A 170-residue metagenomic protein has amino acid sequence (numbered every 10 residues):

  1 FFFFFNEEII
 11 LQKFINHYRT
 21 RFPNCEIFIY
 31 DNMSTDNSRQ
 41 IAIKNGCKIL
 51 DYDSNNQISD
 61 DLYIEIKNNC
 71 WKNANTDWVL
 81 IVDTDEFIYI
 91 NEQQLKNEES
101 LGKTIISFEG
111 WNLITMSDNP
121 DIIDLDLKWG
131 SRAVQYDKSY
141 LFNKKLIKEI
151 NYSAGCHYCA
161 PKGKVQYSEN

Functional and structural regions predicted by a protein language model:
F1, E26-F28: A structural signal for isolated positions on well-ordered beta-strands in alpha/beta enzyme cores
F2-N16, M33: Active-site beta-to-alpha loop of glycosyltransferases that engages the nucleotide-sugar donor
H17-C25: Short, acidic, metal-binding catalytic loop of nucleotide-sugar glycosyltransferases
D31-I41, S54-N56: A conserved acidic beta->alpha catalytic loop
I43-L62: Conserved donor nucleotide-binding strand/loop of the catalytic core
D60-E65, I90-N170: Catalytic-site signature of metal-activated, phosphate-bearing donor transferases, centered on the GT-A/GT-A-like
I64-W78: Active-site nucleotide-sugar/metal-binding loop of Leloir-type enzymes
T76-Y89: Short beta-strand-to-loop acidic/aromatic patch adjacent to the donor-nucleotide binding site
